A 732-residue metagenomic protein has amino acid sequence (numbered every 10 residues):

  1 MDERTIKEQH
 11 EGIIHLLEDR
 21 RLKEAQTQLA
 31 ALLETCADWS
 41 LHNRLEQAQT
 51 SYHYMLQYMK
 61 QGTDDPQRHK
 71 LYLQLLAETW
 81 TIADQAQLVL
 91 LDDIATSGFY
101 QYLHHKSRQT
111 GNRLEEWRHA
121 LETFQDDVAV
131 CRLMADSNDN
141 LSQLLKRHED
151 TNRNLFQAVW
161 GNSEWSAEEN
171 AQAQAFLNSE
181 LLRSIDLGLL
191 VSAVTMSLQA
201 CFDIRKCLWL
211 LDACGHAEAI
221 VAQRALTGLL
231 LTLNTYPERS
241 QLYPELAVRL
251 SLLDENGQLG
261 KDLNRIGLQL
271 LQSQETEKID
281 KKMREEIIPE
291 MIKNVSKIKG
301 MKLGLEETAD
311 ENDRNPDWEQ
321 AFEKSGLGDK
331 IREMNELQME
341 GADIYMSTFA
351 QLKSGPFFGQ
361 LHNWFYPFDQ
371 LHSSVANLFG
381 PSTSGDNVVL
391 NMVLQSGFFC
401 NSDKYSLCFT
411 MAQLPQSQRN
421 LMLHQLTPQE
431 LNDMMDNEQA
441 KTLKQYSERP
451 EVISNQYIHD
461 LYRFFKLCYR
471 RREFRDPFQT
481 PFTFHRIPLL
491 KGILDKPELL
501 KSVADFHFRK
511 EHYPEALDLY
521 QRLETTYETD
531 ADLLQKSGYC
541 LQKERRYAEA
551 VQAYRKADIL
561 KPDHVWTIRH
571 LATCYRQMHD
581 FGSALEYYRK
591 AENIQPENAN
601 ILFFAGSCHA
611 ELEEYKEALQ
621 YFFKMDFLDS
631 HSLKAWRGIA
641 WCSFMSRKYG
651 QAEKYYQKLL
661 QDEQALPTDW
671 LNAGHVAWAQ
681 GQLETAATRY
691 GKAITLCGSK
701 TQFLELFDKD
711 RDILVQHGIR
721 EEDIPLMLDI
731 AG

Functional and structural regions predicted by a protein language model:
E34, R522-T525, R555-I559, R589-N593 (+3 more regions): Conserved structural position within tetratricopeptide repeats
Y366-K561: Alpha-solenoid helical-repeat scaffolds
S699-G732: Terminal, low-structured helical/coil segments at or just beyond the last alpha-helical repeat
